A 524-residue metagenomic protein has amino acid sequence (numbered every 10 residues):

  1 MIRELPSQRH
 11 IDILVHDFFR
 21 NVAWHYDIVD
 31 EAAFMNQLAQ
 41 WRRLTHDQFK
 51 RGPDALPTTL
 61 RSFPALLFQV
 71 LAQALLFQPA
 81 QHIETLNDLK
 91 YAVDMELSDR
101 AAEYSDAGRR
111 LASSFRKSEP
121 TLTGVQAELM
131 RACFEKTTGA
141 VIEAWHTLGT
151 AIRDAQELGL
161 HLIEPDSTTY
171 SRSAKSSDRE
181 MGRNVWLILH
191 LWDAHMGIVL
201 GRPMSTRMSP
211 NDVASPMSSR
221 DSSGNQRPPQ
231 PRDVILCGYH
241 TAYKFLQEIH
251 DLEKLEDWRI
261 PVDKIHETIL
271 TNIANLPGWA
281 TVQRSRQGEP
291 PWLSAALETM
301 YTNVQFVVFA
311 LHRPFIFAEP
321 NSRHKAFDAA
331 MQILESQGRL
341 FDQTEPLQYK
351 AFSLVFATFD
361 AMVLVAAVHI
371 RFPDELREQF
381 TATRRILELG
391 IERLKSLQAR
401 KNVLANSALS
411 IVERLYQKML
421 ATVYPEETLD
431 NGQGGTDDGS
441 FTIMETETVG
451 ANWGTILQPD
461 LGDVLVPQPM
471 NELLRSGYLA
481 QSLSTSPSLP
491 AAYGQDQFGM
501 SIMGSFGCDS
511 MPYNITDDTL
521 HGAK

Functional and structural regions predicted by a protein language model:
M1-T123, R131-A140, R172-S176, S222-P229 (+4 more regions): C-terminal transcriptional activation/regulatory domains of eukaryotic transcription factors
A23, R116, C133-A140, I152 (+10 more regions): Hydrophobic/aromatic-lined pockets within catalytic cores
I28-M35, E84-L86, T121, L200-P203 (+6 more regions): Short coil/turn segments at secondary-structure boundaries
N36-A39, P79-A80, E84-K90, A155-Q287 (+3 more regions): Fungal transcription factor middle regulatory core
E96-E128, T147-T168, I188, S215-S222 (+4 more regions): Long, amphipathic alpha-helical regulatory blocks in the mid-to-C-terminal portion of eukaryotic proteins
V368, E388-G450: Eukaryote-biased recognition of C-terminal alpha-helical segments
R400, L429-K524: Intrinsically disordered, low-complexity transcriptional activation domains
